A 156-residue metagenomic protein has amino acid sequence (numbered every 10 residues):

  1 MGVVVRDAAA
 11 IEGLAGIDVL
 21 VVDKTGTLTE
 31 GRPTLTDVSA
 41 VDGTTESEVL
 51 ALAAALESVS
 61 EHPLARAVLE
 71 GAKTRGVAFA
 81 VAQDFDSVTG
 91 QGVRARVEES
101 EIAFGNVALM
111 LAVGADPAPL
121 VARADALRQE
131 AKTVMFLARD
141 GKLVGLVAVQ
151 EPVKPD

Functional and structural regions predicted by a protein language model:
V3-D156: Cytosolic catalytic headpiece of P-type ATPases
